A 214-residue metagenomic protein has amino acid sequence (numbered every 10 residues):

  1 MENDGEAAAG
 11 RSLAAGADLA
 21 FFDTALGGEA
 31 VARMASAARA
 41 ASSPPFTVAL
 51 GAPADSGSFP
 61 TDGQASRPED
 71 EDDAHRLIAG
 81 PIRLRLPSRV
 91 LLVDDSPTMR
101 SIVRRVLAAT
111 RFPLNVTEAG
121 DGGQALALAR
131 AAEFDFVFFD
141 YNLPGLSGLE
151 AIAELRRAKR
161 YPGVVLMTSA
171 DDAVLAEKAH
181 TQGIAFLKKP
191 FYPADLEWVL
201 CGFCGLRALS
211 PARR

Functional and structural regions predicted by a protein language model:
M1, E6, P97-T117: Two-component/phosphorelay signaling modules centered on CheY-like receiver
N3-L19, E118-F136: Acidic, metal-coordinating helix/loop segments flanking the phosphotransfer/catalytic sites of two-component signaling
D4, E29-R33, D121, S147-E150: Acidic catalytic/metal-coordinating carboxylates
G10, V31-S43, A127, L149-Y161: Short amphipathic alpha-helix used as the core "switch/output" element in two-component signaling
D23-A25, D140, T168: Active-site residues of response regulator receiver
L26-G27, P144: The feature encodes the CheY-like receiver
V48-G51, M167-T168: Hydrophobic/aromatic residues positioned on beta-strands within the core alpha/beta folds
E69-I78, F191-C201: C-terminal output helix
